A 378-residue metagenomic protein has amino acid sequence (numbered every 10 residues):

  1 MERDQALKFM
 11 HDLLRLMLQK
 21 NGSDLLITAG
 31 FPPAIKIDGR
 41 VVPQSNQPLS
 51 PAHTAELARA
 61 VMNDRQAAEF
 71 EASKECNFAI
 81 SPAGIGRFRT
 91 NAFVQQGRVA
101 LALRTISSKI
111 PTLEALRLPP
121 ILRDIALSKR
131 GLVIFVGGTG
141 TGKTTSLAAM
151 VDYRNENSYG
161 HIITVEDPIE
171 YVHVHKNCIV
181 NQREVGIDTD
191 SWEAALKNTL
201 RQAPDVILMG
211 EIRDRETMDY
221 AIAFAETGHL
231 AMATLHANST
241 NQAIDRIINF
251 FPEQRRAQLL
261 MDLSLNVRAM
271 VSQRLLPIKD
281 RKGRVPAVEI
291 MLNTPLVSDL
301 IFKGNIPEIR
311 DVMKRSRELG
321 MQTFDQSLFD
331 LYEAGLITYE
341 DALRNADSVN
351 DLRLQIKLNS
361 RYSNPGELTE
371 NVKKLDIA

Functional and structural regions predicted by a protein language model:
M1-A378: Short, flexible helix-loop junctions that flank or precede catalytic/ligand sites
